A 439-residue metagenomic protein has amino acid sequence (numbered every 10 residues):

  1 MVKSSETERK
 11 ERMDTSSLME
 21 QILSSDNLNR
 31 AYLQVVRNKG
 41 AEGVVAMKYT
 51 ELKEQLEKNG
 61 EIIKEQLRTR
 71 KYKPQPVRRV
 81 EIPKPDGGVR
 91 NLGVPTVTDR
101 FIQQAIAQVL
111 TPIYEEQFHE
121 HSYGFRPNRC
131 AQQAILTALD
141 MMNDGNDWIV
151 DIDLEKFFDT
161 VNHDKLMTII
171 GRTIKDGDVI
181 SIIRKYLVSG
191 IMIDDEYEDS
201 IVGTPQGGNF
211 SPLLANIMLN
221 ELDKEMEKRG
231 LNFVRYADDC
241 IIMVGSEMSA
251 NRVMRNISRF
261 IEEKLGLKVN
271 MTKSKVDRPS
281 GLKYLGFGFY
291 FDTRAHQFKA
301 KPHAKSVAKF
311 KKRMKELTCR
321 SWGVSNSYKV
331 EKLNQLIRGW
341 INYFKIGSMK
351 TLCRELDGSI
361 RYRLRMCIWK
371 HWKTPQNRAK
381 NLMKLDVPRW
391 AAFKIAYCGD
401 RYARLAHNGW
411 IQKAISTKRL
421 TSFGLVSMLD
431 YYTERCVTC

Functional and structural regions predicted by a protein language model:
M1-N29: Charged, compositionally biased N-terminal leader segments and the immediate start of the first structured element
V36, G40-K48: Short, charged alpha-helical motifs in flexible N/C-terminal segments and linkers
E51-P74: Amphipathic alpha-helical blocks
Q66-E81, P85, E120-R129, Q133-K283: Conserved polymerase palm-domain catalytic core
Q103-Q104, Q108-H121: Electropositive, glycine- and tryptophan-enriched low-complexity nucleic-acid-binding patches
V188, K264-R338: A conserved non-catalytic segment of reverse transcriptases and RNA-directed RNA polymerases corresponding to the late
K329-P375, A379, M383: Non-catalytic, peripheral interaction segments enriched in hydrophobic/basic residues
R363, I368, W372-C439: Extended C-terminal regions of large enzymes
